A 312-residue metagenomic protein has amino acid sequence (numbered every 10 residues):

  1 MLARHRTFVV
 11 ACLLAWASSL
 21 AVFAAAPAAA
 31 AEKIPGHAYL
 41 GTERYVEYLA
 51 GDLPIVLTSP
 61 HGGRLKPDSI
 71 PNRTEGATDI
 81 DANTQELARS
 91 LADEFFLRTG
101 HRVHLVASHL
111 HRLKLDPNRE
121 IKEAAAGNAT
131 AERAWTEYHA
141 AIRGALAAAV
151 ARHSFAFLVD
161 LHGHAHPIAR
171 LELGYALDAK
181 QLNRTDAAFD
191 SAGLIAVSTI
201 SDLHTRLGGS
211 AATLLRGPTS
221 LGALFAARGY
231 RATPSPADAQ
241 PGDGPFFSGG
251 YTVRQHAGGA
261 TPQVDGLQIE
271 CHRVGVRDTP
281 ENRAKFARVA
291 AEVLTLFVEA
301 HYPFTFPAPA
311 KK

Functional and structural regions predicted by a protein language model:
M1-H5: N-terminal secretory signal peptides that target proteins for export/translocation
F8-V9, A165: Intrinsic structural disorder/low-complexity segments
V10-F23: Bacterial N-terminal signal peptides
P27-K311: N-terminal catalytic or cofactor-binding beta/alpha core of small enzyme domains
